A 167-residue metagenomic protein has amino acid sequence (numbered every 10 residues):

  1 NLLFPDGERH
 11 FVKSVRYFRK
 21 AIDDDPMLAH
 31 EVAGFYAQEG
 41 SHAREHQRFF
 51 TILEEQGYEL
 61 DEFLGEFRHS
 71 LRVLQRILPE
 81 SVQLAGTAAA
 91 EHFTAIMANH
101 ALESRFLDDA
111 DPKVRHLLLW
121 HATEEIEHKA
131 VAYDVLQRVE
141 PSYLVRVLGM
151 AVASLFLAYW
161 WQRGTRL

Functional and structural regions predicted by a protein language model:
N1-L167: Non-heme di-metal
